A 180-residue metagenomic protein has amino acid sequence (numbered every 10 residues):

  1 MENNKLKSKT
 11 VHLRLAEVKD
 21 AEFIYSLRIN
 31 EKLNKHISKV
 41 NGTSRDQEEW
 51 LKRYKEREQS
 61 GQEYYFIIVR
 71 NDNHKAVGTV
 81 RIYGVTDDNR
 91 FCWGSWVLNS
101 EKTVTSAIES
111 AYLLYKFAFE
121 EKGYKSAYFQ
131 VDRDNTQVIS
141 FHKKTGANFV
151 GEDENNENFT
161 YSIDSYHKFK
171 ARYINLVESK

Functional and structural regions predicted by a protein language model:
M1-G42, S165-K180: A short, well-structured alpha-helix characteristic of acyl/acetyltransferase catalytic modules
S8, E63, V77, D88: Short coil/loop residues immediately preceding or within conserved phosphate-binding loops of NTP-utilizing enzyme
Y54-I67: A short helix-loop-beta-strand connector motif used in the catalytic cores of GNAT acetyltransferases and, in some
I67, H74-Y83, C92: Conserved beta-strand in the GNAT
Y83, D88-S100: Conserved acetyl-CoA binding element of GNAT-fold acetyltransferases
V104-F117, S140, K144: Conserved acetyl-CoA-binding loop-helix of GNAT-fold acetyltransferases
Y128-I139: Conserved beta-strand-loop-alpha-helix junction that forms the acyl-donor binding cleft
Q130, G146-S162: Conserved catalytic-core motifs of GNAT/GCN5-like acyltransferases
